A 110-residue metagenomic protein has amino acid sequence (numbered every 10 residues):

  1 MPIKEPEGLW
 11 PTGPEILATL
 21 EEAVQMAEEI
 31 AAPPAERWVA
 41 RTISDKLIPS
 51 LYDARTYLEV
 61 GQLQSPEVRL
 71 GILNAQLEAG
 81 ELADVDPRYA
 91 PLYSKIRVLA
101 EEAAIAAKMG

Functional and structural regions predicted by a protein language model:
M1-T42, A100-A103, A107: Short terminal alpha-helical segments
P14, A18-E21, Q25, D45-Y52 (+5 more regions): Generic structural signal for well-ordered, non-transmembrane alpha-helical segments in soluble/cytosolic regions
E22-L77: Amphipathic alpha-helical interaction modules
V68-G110: Amphipathic alpha-helical binding modules
